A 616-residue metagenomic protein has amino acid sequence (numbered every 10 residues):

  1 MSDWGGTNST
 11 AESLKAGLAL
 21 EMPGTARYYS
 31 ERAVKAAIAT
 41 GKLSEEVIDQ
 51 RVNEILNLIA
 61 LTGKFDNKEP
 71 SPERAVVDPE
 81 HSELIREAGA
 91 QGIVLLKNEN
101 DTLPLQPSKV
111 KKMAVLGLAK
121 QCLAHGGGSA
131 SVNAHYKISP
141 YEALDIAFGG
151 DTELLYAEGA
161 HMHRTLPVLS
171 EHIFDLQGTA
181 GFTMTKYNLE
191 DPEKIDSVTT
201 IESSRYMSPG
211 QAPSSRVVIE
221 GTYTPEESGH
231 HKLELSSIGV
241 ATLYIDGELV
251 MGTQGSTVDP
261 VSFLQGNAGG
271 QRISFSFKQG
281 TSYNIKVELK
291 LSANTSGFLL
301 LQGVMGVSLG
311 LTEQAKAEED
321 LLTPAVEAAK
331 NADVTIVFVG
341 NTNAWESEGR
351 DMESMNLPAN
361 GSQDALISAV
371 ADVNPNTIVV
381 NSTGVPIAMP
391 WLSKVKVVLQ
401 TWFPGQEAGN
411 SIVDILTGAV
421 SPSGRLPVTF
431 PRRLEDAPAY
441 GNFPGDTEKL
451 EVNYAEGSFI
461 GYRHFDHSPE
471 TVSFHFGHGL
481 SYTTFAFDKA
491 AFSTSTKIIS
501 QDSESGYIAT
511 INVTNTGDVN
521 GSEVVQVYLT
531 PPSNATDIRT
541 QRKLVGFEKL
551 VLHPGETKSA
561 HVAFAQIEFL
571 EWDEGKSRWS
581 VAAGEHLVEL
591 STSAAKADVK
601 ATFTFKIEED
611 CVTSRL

Functional and structural regions predicted by a protein language model:
M1, A26, V47, V77-I85 (+2 more regions): Secondary-structure capping and boundary motifs in well-ordered enzyme cores
M1-V47, E54, E248-M251: Second-shell residues forming the walls of enzyme active-site clefts
S2-N8, E31-A37, R86-L616: C-terminal non-catalytic regions of proteins with extracellular/luminal or membrane-system context
E31, D49-N53, N57-R74: Conserved, charged catalytic cores of large soluble enzymes
L43, I48-N53, N57, A90-Q91 (+1 more regions): Active-site-adjacent structural elements in enzyme catalytic domains
E45-D49, F65-K68, T102-S108, A157: Flexible, glycine/charged-enriched surface loops at secondary-structure junctions
A60-G63, P70-N98: Flexible inter-domain linker/hinge segments
